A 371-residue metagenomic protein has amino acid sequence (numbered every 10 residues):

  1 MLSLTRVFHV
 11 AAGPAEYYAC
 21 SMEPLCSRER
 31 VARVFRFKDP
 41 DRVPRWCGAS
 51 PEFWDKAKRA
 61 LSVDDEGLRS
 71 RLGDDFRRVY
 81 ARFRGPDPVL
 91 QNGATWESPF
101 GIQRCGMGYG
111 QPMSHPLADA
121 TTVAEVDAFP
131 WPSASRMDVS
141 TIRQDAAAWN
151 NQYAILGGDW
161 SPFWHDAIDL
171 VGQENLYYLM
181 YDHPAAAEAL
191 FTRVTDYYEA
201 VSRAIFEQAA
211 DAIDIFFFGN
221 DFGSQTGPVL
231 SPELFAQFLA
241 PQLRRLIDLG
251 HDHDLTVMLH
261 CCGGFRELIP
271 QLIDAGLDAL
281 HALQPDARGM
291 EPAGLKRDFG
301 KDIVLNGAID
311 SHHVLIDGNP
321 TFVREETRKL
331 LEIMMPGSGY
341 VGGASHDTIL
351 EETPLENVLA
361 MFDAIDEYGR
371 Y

Functional and structural regions predicted by a protein language model:
L2-L4: Leucine-biased recognition of intrinsically disordered, low-complexity hydrophobic segments
G13-Y18, M22-L61, G106, A128-Y371: Active-site loop segments of alpha/beta catalytic cores
S50-E52, R84, S98: Cofactor-binding catalytic cores of oxidoreductases
A57-D65, L90-E97: Glycine-rich loop at the start of a catalytic domain that most often binds anionic cofactors/ligands
D64-R82, Q208-A209: Catalytic domains of carbohydrate-active enzymes, especially glycoside hydrolases
P86-P132, Q152: A contiguous, low-structure linker/loop signature
